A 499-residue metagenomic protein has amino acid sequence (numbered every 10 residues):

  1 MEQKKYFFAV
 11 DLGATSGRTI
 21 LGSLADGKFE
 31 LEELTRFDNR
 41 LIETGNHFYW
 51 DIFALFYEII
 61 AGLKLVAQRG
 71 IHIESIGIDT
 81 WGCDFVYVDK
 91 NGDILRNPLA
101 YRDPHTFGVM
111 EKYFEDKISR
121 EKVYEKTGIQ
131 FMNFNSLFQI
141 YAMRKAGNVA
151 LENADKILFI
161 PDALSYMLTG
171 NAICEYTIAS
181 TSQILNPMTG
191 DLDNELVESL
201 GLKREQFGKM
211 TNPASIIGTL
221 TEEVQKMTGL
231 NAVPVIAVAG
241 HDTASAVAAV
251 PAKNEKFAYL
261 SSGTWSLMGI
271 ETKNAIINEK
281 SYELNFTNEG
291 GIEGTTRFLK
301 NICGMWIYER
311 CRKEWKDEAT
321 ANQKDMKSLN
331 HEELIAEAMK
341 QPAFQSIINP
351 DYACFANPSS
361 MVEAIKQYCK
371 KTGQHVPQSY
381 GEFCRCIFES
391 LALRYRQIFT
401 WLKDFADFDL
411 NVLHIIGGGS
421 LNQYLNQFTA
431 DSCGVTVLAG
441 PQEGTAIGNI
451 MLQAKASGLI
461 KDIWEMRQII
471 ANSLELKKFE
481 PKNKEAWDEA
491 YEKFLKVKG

Functional and structural regions predicted by a protein language model:
M1-R96, G108, K112, E125 (+3 more regions): N-terminal glycine/serine-rich phosphate-binding loop of ATP-dependent small-molecule kinases, especially carbohydrate
E2, A9, L21, F114-T127 (+9 more regions): Active-site core segments that coordinate phosphate-bearing ligands/cofactors across diverse enzyme families
G45-F48, R120-Q130, Q206: Short glycine/proline- and acidic residue-enriched helix-loop micro-motifs that form flexible lids or anion-recognition
K64, Q68-Y101, Q130-F134, P161 (+2 more regions): Short beta-strand-loop/turn "lid" adjacent to the catalytic site in phosphate-handling enzymes
H72-T80, K156, K209, D407-G417: Short glycine-rich phosphate-binding loop at a beta-alpha junction
D79-D84, P213-A214, S262-W265, V412-S420: Glycine-rich beta-strand-to-loop/alpha-helix junction loops that act as flexible
L99, D103-D116, M451: Short alpha-helix plus adjacent loop in nuclease-associated cores
N135-Y141: A charged, well-structured terminal subsegment
